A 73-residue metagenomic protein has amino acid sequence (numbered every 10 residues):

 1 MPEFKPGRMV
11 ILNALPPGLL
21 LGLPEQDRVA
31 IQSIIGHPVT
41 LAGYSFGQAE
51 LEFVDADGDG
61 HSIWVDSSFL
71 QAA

Functional and structural regions predicted by a protein language model:
E3-A73: Basic/aromatic-rich interaction segments and small domains that mediate binding to polyanionic partners
